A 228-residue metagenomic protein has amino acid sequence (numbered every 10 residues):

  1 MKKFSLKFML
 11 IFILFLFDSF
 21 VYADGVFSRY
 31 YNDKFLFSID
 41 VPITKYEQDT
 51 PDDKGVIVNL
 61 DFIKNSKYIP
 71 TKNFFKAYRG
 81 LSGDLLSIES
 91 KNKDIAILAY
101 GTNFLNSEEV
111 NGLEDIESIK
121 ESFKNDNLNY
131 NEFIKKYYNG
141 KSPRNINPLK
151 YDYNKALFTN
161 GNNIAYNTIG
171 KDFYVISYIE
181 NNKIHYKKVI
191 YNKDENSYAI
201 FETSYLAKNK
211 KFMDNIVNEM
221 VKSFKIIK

Functional and structural regions predicted by a protein language model:
M1-G25: Classical Sec-dependent N-terminal signal peptides that target proteins to the secretory pathway
K7, D18, K187-K188, E202: Polar/charged side chains located within well-ordered beta-strands of beta-rich proteins
D24-D33: Short acidic/polar N-terminal linker immediately downstream of export determinants
R29, S38, Y186-V189: Well-ordered beta-strand positions in beta-sheet-rich domains
D33, F37, N111, K208-F212 (+1 more regions): Extracytoplasmic/periplasmic, Sec-exported soluble proteins
D33-I57, I63: Proline-anchored loop/turn motifs at beta-strand termini and strand-loop-strand connectors
I43-Q48, E195-K228: Surface-exposed amphipathic alpha-helical segments
P51-I200: Conserved polar/disulfide-associated segments of primarily extracytoplasmic proteins
